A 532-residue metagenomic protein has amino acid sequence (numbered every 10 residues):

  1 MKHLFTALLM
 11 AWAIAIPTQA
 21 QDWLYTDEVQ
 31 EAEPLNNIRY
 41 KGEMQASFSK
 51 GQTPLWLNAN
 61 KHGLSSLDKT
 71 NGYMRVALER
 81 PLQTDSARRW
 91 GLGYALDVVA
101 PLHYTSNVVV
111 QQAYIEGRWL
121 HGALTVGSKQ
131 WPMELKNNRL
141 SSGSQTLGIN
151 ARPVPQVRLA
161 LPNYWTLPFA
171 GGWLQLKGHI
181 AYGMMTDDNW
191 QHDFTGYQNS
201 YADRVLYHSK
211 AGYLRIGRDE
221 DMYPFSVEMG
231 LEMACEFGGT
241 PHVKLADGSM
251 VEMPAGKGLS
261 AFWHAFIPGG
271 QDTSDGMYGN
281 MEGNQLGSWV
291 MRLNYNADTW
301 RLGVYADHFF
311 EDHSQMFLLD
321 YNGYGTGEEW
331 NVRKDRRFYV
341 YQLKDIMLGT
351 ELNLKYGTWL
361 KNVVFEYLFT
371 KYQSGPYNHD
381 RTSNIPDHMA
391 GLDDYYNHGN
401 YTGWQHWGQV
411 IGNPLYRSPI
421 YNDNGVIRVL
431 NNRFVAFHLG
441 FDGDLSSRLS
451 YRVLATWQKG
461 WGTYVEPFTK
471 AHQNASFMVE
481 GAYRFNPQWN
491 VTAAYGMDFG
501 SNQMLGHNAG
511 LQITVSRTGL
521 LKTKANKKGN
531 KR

Functional and structural regions predicted by a protein language model:
M1-L24, V515, R532: Bacterial Sec-dependent N-terminal signal peptides
L4, Y223-L231, P241-R532: Exposed, low-structure sequence patches enriched in small/polar residues
D22-M74, D85-L96, G178-Y182: Transmembrane beta-strand segments of Gram-negative outer membrane beta-barrel proteins
L24-Y40, P81-G93, R118-G122, Y164-G178 (+6 more regions): Short loop/turn motifs that connect adjacent beta-strands in outer-membrane beta-barrel proteins
R39-E43, K69-A77, V108-Q112, V154-R158 (+6 more regions): Transmembrane beta-barrel architecture of outer-membrane proteins
M44-Q52, R80-L82, L96-L102, W119-H121 (+11 more regions): Transmembrane beta-strands of outer-membrane beta-barrel pores
A87-G117, W131-N150: Surface-exposed loop and membrane-interface regions of Gram-negative outer-membrane beta-barrel proteins
P132-M253: Internal, well-ordered domain-core segments that constitute the primary functional module of diverse proteins
